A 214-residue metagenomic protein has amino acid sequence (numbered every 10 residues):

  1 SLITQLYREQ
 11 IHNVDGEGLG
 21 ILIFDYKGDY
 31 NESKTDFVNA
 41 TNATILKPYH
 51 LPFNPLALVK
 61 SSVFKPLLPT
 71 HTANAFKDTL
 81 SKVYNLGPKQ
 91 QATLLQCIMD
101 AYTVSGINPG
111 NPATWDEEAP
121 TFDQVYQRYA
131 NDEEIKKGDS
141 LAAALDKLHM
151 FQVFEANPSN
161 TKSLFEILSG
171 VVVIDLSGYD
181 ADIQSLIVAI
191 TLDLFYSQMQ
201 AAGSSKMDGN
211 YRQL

Functional and structural regions predicted by a protein language model:
L2-L214: P-loop NTPase motor domains
